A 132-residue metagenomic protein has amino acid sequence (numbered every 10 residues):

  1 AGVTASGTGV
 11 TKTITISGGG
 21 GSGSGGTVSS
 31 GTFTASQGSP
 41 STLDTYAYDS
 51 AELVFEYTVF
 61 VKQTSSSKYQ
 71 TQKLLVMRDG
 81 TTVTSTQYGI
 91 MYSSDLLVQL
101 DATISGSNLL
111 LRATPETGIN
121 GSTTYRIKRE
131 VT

Functional and structural regions predicted by a protein language model:
A1-G7: Extracellular disulfide-bonded cysteine-rich modules/repeats
G7-K12, I16-G18, T64-S66, R78 (+1 more regions): Trimeric beta-solenoid/beta-helix "fiber body" segments of extracellular/virion adhesins and depolymerases
V10-T45, D49-S50, N120, K128-T132: Glycine-rich, low-complexity segments
T13-I16, L43, S85, S105-P115: Generic recognition of long tandem-repeat/solenoid scaffolds
G20-G21, T64-Y69, P115-Y125: Short, surface-exposed beta-strand/loop "edge" segments at domain boundaries and coil↔beta transitions
L43-D79: Beta-rich globular "head" domains
L75-D95: Terminal beta-strand-rich extracellular "head" domains that mediate receptor/glycan or other ligand binding
G89-T132: Low-complexity intrinsically disordered segments
